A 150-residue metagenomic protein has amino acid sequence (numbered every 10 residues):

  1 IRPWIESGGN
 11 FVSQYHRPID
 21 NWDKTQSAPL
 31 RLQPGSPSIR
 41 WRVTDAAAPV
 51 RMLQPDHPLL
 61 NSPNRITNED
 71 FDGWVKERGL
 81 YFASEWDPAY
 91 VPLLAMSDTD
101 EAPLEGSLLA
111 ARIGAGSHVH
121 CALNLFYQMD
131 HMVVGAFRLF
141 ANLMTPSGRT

Functional and structural regions predicted by a protein language model:
I1-D72, V133-G135, L139, T145: A glycine-rich, often tryptophan-bearing local segment used as a flexible ligand/cofactor-contacting loop or short
R2-W4, Y81-W86, L109-R112: A general structural signal for short secondary-structure junctions and capping/turn motifs
A28-L30, H57-P58, R78, V91-P92 (+1 more regions): Intrinsic-disorder/low-complexity peptide segments enriched for small residues
S36, P88-T150: Extracellular ligand-binding/catalytic regions of CAZymes and related secreted enzymes and adhesion modules
N68-E69, G73-W86, Y90-P92, E101-G106: N-terminal cap/leader regions of alpha/beta-hydrolase-fold enzymes, predominantly small-molecule hydrolases
